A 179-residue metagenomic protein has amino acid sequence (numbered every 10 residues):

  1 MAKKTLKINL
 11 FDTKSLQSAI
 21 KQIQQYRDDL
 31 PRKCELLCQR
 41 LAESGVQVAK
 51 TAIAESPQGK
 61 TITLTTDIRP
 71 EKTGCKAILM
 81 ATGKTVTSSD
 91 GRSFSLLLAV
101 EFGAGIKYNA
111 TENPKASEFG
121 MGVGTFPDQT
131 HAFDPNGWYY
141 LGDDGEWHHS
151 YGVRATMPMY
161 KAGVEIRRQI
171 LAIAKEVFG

Functional and structural regions predicted by a protein language model:
M1-R40: Long, hydrophobic N-terminal alpha-helical segment
A2-L10, K14, Q58-G179: Charged, low-complexity interaction tracts
L16-S18, K50-T51, D143: N-terminal start-of-chain detector that recognizes signal peptides and the immediate post-cleavage beginning
Q25, D29, A54-I62: Amphipathic alpha-helical hairpins
L37, L41-A49, L79, I170: Non-globular disordered terminal and juxtamembrane segments underlying protein topogenesis/assembly
E43-K50, T61, I68-R69: Short amphipathic alpha-helical patches
